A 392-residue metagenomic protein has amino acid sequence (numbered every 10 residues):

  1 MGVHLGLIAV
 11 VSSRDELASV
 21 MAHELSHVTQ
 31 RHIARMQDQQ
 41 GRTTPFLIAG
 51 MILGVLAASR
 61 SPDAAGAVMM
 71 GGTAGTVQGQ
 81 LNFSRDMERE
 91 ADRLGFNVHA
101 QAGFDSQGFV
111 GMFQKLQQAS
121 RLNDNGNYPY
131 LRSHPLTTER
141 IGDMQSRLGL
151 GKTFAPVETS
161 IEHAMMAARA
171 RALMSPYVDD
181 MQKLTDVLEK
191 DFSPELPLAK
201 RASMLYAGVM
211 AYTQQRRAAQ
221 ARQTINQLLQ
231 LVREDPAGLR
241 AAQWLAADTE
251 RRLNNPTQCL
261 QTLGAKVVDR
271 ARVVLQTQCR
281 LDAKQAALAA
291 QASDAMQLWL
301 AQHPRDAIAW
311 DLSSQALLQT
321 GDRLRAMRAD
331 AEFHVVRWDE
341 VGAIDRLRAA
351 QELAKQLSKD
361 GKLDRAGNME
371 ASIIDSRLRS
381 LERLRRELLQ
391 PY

Functional and structural regions predicted by a protein language model:
G2-S19, F83-D86: Short pre-active-site segment immediately N-terminal to the catalytic Zn-binding motif
D15, L25-R42, R60: Catalytic Zn2+-binding segment of zinc metalloproteases
P45-R60, A67-V77: Membrane-active amphipathic alpha-helices enriched in small hydrophobic residues
G79, S84-V268, D294: Extracytoplasmic and endomembrane cell-envelope/extracellular-matrix remodeling and assembly machinery
I141-G142, F154-A155, R252-C259, A283-A292 (+5 more regions): Alpha-helical linker/edge segments of TPR/alpha-solenoid repeat scaffolds and analogous pre-/post-domain helices
M204, G238-A242, R272, A309 (+3 more regions): TPR alpha-solenoid repeat register
Q243-P256, L260-T320, L324, D330: Alpha-helical adaptor scaffolds
R328-S358: TPR/TPR-like (Sel1-like) alpha-helical repeat modules
